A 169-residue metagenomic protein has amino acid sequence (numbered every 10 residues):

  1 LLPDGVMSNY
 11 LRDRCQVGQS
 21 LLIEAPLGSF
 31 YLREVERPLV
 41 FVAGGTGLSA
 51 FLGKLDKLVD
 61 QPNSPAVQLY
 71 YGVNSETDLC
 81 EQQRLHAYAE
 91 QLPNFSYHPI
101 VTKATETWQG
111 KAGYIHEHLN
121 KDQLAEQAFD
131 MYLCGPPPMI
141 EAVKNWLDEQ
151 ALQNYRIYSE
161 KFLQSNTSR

Functional and structural regions predicted by a protein language model:
L1-S20, P38, V73-S75, I100-A104: Ferredoxin-reductase
M7, G28-V35: Short, Lys/Arg- and Gly-enriched loop/turn segments at beta-strand edges
R33-T46, Q150: Short, compositionally biased
T46-F51, M139: Hydrophobic/small residue at the entry helix of a nucleotide-binding pocket
A50-D60: Histidine-anchored nucleotide/phosphate-binding helix
A66-R169: Reductase modules of NAD(P)H-dependent flavoproteins
